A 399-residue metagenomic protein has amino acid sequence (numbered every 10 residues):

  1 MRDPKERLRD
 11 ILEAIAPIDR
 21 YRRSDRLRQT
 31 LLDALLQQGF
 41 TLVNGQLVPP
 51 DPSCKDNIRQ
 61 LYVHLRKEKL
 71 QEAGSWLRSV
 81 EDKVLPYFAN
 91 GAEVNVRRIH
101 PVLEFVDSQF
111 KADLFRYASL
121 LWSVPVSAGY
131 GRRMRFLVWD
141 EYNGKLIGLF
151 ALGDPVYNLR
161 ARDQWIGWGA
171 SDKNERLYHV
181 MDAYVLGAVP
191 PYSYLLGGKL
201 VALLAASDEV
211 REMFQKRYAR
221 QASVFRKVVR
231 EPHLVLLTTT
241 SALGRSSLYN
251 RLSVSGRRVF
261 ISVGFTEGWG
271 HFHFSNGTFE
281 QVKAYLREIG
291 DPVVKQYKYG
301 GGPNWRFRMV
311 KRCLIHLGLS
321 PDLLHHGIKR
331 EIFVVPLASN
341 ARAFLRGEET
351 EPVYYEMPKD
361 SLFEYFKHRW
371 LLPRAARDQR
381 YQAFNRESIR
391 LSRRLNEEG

Functional and structural regions predicted by a protein language model:
M1-D10, A14-Y21: Solvent-exposed interaction patches of small proteins and small membrane subunits
M1-E6, Q71-S75, V156-D163: Short, mixed-charge, low-aromatic patches
R7, A14, F110-L114, T278 (+1 more regions): Alpha-helical structural motif
I15-A16, R20-L32, G39-F40: Non-catalytic, regulatory and substrate/membrane-recognition segments associated with hydrolase enzymes
L32, Q38, G45-K55, R59 (+4 more regions): Extended effector regions of multi-domain proteins
L36-R135, W139-N143: Low-complexity, highly charged intrinsically disordered N-terminal segments that act as targeting/localization
V102-P125, G131-I289: Acyl-donor binding region in acyl/amide transferases
